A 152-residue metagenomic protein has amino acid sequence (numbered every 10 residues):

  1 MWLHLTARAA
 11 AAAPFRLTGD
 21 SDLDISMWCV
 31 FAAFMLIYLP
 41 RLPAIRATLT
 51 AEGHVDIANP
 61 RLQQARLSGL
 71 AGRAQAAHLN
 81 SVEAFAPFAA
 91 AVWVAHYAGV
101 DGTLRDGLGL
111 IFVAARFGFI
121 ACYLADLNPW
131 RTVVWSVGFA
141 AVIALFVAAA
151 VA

Functional and structural regions predicted by a protein language model:
W2-P40: Long, highly hydrophobic alpha-helical transmembrane signal-anchor segments
A32-M35, L110, A114, A140: Hydrophobic residues within alpha-helical transmembrane segments of multi-pass solute transporters/permease subunits
M35-T48, F117-I120: Transmembrane alpha-helical segments that form the membrane-embedded catalytic/substrate-channel core of multi-pass
R46-Q75: Cytosolic, membrane-interface loops and tails of multi-pass inner-membrane proteins
N80-V92: Core segments of transmembrane alpha-helices that mediate helix-helix packing or line hydrophobic substrate/ligand
G102-I111: Structural signature of hydrophobic alpha-helical transmembrane segments
G118-A140: Interfacial loop-to-transmembrane junctions
V147-A152: Juxtamembrane boundary at the C-terminal end of a transmembrane helix
